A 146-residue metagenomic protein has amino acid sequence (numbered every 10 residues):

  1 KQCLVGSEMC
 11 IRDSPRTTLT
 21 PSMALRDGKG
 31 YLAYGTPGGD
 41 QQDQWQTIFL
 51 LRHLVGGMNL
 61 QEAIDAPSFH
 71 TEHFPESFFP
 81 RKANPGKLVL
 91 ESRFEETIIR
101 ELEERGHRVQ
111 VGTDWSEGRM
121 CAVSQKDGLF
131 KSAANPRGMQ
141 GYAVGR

Functional and structural regions predicted by a protein language model:
K1, D43, L60-Q61: Internal amphipathic alpha-helical segments of the cytochrome P450 catalytic fold
K1-G6, C10-I11: Single conserved hydrophobic/aromatic residue that forms the stacking wall/gate of nucleotide- or nucleobase-binding
S14-T18, S22-K29, T36, L51-R146: C-terminal catalytic domains of large/alpha subunits in multi-subunit enzymes
G35-Q42: Glycine-rich phosphate/pyrophosphate-binding beta-alpha loops
Q46-F49: Feature for intrinsically disordered/low-complexity regulatory segments and propeptides
